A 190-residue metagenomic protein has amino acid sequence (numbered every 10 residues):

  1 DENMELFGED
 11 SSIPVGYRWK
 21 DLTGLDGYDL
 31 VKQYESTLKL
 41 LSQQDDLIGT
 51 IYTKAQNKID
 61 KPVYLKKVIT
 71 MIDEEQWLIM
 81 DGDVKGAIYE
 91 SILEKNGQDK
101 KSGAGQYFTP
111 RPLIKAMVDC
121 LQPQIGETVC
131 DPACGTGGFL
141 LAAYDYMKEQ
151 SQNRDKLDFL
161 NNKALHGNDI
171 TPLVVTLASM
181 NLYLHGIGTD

Functional and structural regions predicted by a protein language model:
D1-I125, D190: Non-catalytic, mostly N-terminal accessory regions of nucleic-acid modification and defense proteins
G103-D190: Conserved S-adenosyl-L-methionine
